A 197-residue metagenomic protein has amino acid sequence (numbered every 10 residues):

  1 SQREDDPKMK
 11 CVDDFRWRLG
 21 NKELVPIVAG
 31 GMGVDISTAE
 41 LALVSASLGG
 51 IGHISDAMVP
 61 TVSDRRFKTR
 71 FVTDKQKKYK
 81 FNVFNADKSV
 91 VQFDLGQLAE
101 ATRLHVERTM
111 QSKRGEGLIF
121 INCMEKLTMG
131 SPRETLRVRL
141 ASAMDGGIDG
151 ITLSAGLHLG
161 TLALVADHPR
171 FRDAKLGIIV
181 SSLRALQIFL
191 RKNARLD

Functional and structural regions predicted by a protein language model:
Q2-D197: Active-site entrance/lid segments in N-terminal catalytic domains of soluble metabolic enzymes
